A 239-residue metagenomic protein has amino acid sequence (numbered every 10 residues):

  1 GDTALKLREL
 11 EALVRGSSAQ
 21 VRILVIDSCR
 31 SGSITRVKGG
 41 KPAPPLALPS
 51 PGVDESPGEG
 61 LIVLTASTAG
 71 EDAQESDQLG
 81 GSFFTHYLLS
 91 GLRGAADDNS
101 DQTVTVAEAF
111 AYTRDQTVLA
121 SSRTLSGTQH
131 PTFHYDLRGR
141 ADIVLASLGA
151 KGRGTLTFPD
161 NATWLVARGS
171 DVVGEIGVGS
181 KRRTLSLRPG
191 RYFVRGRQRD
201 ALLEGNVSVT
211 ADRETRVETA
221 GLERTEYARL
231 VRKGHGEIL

Functional and structural regions predicted by a protein language model:
G1-G39, E108: Caspase-like (clan CD) cysteine peptidase catalytic core
R22-Q78, S82-T85: Extracellular S/T/G-rich loop segment that most often corresponds to the catalytic His/Ser-adjacent loop
D97-T163: Caspase-like cysteine protease fold
P131-G139, R199-L230: Structured interaction patches on ligand/partner-binding surfaces of diverse proteins
T157-G174, G234-L239: Short, ordered, surface-exposed loop/turn motifs in non-cytosolic proteins
V172-G179, V207: Short beta-strand segments within Ig-like beta-sandwich modules, predominantly Fibronectin type-III
K181-L185, R213-T215: Short strand-edge motifs at loop-to-beta-strand transitions and within beta-strands of extracellular beta-rich domains
T184, R188-D200: A short, solvent-exposed beta-strand micro-motif common in secreted/extracellular proteins
